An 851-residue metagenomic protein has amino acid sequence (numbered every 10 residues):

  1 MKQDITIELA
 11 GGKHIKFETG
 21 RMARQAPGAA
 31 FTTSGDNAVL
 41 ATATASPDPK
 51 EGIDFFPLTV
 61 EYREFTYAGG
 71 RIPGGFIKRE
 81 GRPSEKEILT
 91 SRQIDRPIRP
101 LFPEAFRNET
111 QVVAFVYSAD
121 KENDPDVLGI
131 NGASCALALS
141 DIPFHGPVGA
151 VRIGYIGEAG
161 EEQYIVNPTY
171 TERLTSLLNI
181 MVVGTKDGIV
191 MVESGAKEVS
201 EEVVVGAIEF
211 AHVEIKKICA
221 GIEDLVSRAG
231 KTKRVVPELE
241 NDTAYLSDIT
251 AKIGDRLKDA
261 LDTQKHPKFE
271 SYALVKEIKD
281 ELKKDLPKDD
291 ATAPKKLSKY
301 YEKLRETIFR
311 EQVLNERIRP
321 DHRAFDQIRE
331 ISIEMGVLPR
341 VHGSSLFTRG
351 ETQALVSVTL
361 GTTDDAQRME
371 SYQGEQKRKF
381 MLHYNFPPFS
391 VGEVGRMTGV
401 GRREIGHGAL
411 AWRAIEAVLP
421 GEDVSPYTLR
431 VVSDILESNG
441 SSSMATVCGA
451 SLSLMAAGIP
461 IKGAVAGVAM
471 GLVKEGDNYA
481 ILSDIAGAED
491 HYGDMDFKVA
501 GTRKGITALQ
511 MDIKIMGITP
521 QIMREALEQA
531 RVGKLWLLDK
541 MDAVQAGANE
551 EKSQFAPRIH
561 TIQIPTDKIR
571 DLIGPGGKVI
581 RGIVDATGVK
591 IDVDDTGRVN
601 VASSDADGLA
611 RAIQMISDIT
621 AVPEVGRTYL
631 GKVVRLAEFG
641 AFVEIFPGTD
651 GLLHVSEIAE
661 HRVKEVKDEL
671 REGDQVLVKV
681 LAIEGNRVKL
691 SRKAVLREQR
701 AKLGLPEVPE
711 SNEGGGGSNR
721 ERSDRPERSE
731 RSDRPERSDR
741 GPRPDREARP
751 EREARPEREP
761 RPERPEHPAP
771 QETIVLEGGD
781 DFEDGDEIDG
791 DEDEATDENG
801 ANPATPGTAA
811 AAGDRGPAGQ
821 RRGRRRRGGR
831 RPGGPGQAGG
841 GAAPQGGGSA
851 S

Functional and structural regions predicted by a protein language model:
M1-F31, G35-S46, K50, R234-G374 (+3 more regions): Extended amphipathic alpha-helical scaffolds
M1-P237: Long, basic N-terminal domains or extensions that often function in RNA/ssDNA interaction or organelle/cellular
A26-Q111, V116-N123, K186, E193 (+4 more regions): Glycine-rich, flexible beta-strand/loop modules in the N-terminal catalytic cores of phosphate-handling
G28-A30, D36-A38, N123-I142, M335-V358 (+2 more regions): Conserved phosphate/anionic-ligand binding catalytic regions in large, soluble enzymes, centered on
E104-T110, H145-P147, I218-V236, K268-F269 (+6 more regions): Flexible, glycine/charged-enriched surface loops at secondary-structure junctions
D141-T263, L454-E550: Mobile "lid/hinge" segments at catalytic clefts and subdomain interfaces of large enzymes
R396-V400, E404-L696, E721-G741: Conserved structured catalytic cores and adjacent interaction surfaces of nucleotide-binding/hydrolyzing enzymes
E707-A769, P806-A843: Arginine-glycine-rich low-complexity intrinsically disordered regions
